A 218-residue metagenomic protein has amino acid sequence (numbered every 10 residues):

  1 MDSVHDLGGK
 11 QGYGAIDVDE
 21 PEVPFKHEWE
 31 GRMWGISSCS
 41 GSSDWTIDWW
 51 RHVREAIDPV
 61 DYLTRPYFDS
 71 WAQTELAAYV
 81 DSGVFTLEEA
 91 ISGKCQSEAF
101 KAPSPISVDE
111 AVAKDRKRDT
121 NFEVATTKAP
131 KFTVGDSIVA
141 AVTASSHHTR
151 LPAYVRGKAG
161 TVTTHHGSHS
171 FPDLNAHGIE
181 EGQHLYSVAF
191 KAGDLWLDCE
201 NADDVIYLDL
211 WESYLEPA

Functional and structural regions predicted by a protein language model:
M1-K101: N-terminal intrinsically disordered, low-complexity, charge/repeat-rich segments that act as generic
V4-S38, T74, A78, F122-F132 (+1 more regions): Basic/aromatic-rich interaction segments and small domains that mediate binding to polyanionic partners
F100-P103, V112-V124, A141-A144: Short, structured beta-strand/loop micro-motifs enriched in basic residues and often containing a Trp
